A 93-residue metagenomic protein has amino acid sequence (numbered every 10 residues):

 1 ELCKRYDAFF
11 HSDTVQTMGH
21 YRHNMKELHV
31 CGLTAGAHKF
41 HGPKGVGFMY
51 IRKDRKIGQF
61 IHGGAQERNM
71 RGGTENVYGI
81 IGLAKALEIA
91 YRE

Functional and structural regions predicted by a protein language model:
E1-E93: Pyridoxal 5′-phosphate
